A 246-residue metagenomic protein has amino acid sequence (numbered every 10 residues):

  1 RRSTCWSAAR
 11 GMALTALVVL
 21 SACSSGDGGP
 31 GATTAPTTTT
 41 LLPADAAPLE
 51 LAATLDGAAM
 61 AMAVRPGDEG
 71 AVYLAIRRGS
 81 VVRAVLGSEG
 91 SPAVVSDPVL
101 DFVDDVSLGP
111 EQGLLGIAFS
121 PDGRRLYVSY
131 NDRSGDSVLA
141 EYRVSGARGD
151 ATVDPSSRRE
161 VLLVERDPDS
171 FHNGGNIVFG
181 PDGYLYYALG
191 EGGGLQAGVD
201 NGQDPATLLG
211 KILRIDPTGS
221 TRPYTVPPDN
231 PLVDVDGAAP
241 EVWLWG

Functional and structural regions predicted by a protein language model:
R1-A13: Bacterial N-terminal signal peptides that target proteins for export
V19-A22: C-terminal motif of bacterial Sec signal peptides marking the signal peptidase cleavage site
S25-G31, A35-Q196: Acidic, Gly/Ser/Thr-rich repeat motifs that build Ca2+-stabilized beta-propeller blades
L139-A147, N201-T218: Beta-propeller blade signature
A147-V153, D216-V226: Proline-centered turn/helix-capping motifs that create local helix->coil transitions or kinks
D182-G183, G190-E191, L208-L209, R214-T221 (+1 more regions): A fold-level detector for beta-propeller and closely related beta-sheet-rich head/sensor domains
L195, T221-G237: Short pre-catalytic segments that frame enzyme active sites
L244-G246: Conserved beta-strand->loop/alpha-helix structural units within folded catalytic cores of enzymes with alpha/beta
